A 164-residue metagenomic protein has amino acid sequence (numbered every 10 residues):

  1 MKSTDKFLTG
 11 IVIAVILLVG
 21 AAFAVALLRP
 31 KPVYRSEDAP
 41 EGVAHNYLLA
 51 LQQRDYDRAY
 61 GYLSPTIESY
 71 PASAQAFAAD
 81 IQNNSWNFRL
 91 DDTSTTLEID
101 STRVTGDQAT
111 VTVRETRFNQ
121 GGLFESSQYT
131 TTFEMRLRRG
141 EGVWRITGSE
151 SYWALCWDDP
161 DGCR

Functional and structural regions predicted by a protein language model:
K2-D5, T66, S149: Alpha-helix initiation/capping motif
K2-Q53, G61: Short, low-complexity N-terminal intrinsically disordered segments enriched in polar/charged residues
L28-E41, P71-D80, C163: Short N-terminal signal/transit or membrane-insertion segments and the immediately adjacent low-complexity/disordered
P32-A39, L48-Q52, E68-A72, R103 (+1 more regions): Extracytoplasmic/periplasmic, Sec-exported soluble proteins
G42, D57-N119: Short solvent-exposed beta->alpha transition segments
R103-R164: Exposed beta-sheet edge and beta->alpha loop/turn motif
